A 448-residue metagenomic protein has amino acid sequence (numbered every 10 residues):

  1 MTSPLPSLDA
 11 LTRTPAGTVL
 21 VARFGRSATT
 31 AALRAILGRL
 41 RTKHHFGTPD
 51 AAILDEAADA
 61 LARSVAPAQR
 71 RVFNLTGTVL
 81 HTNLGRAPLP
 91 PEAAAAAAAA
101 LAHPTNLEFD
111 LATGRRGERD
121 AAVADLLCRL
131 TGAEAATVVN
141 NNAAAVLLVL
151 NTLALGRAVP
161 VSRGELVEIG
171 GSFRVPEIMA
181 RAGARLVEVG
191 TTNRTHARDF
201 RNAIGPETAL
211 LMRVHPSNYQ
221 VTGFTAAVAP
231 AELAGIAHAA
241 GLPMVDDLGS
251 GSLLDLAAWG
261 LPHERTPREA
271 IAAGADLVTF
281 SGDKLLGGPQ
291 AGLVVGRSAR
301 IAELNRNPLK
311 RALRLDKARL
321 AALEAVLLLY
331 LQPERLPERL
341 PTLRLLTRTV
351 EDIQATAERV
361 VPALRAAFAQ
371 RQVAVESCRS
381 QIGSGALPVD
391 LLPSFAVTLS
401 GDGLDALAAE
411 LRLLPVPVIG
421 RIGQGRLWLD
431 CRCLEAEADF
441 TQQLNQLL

Functional and structural regions predicted by a protein language model:
M1-S64: Long amphipathic alpha-helical segments
L5-P6, F73-G77, L286-P289, L392 (+1 more regions): Short Gly/Ser/Thr- and Asp/Glu-enriched loop/turn motifs at secondary-structure junctions
L33-R34, G38, T42, L75-T76 (+1 more regions): Glycine-rich phosphate-binding segment of PLP-dependent enzymes
F46-L89, A93-A96: Long amphipathic N-terminal alpha/beta scaffold segment
A68-Q69, F280, V416-R421: A short linear hydrophobic-aromatic micro-motif
G114-Y330: Conserved PLP-enzyme active-site core in the AAT-like
A299, N307-P308, L315-F368, E376-R379 (+1 more regions): Structural motif of enzymes handling amino- and sulfur-group chemistry
V350, Q354-E435: Conserved C-terminal alpha-helix-loop-beta "cap" of PLP-dependent enzymes that closes/shapes the active-site mouth
